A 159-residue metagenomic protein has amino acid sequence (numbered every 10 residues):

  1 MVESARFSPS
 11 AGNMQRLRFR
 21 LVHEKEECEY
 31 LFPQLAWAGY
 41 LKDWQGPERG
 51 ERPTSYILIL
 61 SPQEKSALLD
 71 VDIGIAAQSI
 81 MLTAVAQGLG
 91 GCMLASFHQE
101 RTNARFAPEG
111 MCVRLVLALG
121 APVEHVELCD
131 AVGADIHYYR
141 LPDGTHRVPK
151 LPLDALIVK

Functional and structural regions predicted by a protein language model:
M1-K159: Acidic, surface-exposed loops and disordered segments
